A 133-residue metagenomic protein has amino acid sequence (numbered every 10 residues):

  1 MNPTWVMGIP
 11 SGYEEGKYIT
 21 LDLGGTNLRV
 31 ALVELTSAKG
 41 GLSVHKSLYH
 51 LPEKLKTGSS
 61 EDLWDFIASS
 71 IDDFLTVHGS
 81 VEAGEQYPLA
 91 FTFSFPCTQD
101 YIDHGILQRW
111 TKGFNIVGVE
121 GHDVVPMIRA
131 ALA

Functional and structural regions predicted by a protein language model:
M1-K17, S69, D73, M127-L132: Eukaryotic beta-rich interaction modules
T4-S43: Gly/Thr-rich phosphate-binding beta-strand-loop-beta motif of the actin/hexokinase/Hsp70
Y18-T20, V81-S94: Short glycine-rich phosphate-binding loop at a beta-alpha junction
L21-D22, L28-V30, I67, L89-F91 (+1 more regions): Structural signal for hydrophobic/aromatic residues that build the beta-strand cores of folded beta-sheet domains
G25, E53, F93-F95: Short, flexible loop/turn elements at secondary-structure junctions
V33-A38, F91-C97: Short glycine-enriched loops at secondary-structure junctions
Y49-A68, C97-A133: Glycine-rich phosphate-binding loop and adjoining helix at the ATP-binding site of ATP-dependent phosphoryl-transfer
S70-Y87, A131-A133: Phosphate/pyrophosphate-binding loops at sites that engage ATP/ADP/AMP, CoA/4′-phosphopantetheine, polyphosphate
